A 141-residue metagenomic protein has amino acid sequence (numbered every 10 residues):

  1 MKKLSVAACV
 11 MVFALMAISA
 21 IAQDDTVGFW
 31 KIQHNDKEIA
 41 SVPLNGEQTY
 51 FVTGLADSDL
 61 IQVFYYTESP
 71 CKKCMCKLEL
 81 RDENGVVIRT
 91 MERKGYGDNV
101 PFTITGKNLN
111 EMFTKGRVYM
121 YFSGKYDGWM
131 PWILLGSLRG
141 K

Functional and structural regions predicted by a protein language model:
M1-D25: Bacterial Sec-dependent N-terminal signal peptides
I21-K141: Terminal leader/tail segments of proteins
